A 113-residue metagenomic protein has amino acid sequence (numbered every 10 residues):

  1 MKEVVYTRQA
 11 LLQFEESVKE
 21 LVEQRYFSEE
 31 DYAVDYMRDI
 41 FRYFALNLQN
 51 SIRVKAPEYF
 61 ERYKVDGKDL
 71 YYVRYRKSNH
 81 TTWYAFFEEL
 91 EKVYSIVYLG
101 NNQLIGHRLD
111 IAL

Functional and structural regions predicted by a protein language model:
M1-K77: Basic, Lys/Arg-enriched alpha-helical interface segments
V73-L113: Enriched for short, Lys/Arg-rich terminal
